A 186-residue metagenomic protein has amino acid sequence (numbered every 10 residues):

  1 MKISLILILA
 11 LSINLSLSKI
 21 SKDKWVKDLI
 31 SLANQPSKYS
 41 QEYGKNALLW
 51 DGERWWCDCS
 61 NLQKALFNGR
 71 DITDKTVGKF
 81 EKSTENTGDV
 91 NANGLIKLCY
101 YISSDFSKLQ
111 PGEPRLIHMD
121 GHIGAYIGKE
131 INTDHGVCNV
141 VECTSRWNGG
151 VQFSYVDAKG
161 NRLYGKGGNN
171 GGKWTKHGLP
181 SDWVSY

Functional and structural regions predicted by a protein language model:
K2-L15: Cleavable N-terminal signal peptides of Sec/SRP-targeted secreted and luminal proteins
L7, D51-G52, L98: Generic anion/oxyanion-binding catalytic loop in active/binding sites
I13-I20, Y155, W183: Extended hydrophobic/Leu-rich segments
I13-L15, P36, L95: Compositionally biased non-globular segments, especially hydrophobic aliphatic-rich helices of signal peptides
K19-K79, D120, V141-C143, G172 (+1 more regions): N-terminal capping segments
K27, D71-N161: ...with weaker cross-activation on analogous glycine-rich loops/strands in unrelated enzymes
K159-Y186: Low-complexity, Gly/Ser/Thr/Pro-rich intrinsically disordered linker/tail segments
